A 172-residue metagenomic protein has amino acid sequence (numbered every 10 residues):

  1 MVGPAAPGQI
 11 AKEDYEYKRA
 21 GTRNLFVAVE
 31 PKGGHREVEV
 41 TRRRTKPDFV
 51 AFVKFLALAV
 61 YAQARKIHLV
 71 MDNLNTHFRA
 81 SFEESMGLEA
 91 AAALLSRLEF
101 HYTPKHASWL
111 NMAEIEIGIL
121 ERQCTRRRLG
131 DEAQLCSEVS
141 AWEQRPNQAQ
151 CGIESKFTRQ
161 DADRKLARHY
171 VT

Functional and structural regions predicted by a protein language model:
M1-K54, L166: Extended, low-complexity cationic-aromatic segments
K12-K18, A90-M112, L129: RNase H-like polynucleotidyl transferase catalytic core
R36, K105, A113-E132, R145-A149: Active-site proximal helix-loop segment of RNase H-like, two-metal nucleases, encompassing DDE(D)
P47-H68: Short, basic/hydrophobic alpha-helical segments
A64-F78: Acidic/histidine-rich, metal-coordinating catalytic segments
I67-M71, H101-T103, K156-F157: Short beta-strand segments
Q134-T172: C-terminal domain-tail junction helix/linker
